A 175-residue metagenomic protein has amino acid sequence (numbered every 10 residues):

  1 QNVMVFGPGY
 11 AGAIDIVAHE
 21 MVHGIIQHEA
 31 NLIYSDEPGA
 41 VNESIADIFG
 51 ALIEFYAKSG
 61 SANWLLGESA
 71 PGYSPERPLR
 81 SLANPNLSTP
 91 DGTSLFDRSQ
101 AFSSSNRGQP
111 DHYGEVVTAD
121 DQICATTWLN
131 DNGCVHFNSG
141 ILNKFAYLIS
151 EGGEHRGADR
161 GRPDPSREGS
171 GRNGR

Functional and structural regions predicted by a protein language model:
Q1-A18, I26-R175: Zinc-dependent metallohydrolase catalytic domains
M21: Active-site neighborhood of glycoside hydrolase catalytic domains
